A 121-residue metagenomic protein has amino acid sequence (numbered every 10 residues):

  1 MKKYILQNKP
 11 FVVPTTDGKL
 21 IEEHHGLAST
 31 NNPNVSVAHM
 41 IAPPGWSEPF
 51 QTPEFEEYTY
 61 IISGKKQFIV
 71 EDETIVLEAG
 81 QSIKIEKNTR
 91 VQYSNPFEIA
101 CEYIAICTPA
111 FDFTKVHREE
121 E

Functional and structural regions predicted by a protein language model:
M1-N34, K115-E121: A short, N-terminal "cap"/entry segment at the start of jelly-roll beta-barrel domains of the cupin/DSBH fold
I21-E23, A38-P53: Conserved short histidine dyad/triad with adjacent acidic residue
T30-P33, P43-W46, S63-K65, P109-F113: Short, charged/polar surface micro-motifs in flexible loops or helix N-caps
N31, K87-F113: Ligand-binding loop in jelly-roll beta-barrel domains
E48-F50, F68-I69, I85, V91-F97: Short beta-strand His + acidic residue motifs that chelate non-heme Fe in jelly-roll/DSBH and cupin folds
F55-K66, E71: Glycine- and acidic-residue-biased ligand/ion/polar-headgroup-sensing regions
K65-Q67, T74, R90, A100: Structural motif
D72-K87: Short acidic-glycine-tyrosine-enriched beta hairpin
